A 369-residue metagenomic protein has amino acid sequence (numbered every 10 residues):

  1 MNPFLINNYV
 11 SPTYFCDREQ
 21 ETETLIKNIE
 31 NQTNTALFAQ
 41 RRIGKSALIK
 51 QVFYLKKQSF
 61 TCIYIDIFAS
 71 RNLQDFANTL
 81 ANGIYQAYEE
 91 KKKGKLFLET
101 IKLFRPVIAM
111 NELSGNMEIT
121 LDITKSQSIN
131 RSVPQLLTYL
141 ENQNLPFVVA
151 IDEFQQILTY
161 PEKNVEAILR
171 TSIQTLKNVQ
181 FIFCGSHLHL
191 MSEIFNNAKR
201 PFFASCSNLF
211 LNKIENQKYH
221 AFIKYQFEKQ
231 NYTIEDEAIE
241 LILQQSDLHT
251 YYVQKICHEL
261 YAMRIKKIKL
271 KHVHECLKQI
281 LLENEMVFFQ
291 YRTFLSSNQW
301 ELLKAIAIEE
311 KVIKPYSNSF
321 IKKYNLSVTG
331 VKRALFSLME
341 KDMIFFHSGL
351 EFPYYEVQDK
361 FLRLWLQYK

Functional and structural regions predicted by a protein language model:
M1-T35, Q40, F345, L364: A short, basic N-terminal segment
N2, L282, M286-K369: C-terminal leucine-rich, beta-strand-based interaction scaffolds used for sensing/assembly
I29-E30, D247, Y261, K304-K311: Short, locally clustered residues in the helix-turn-helix/winged-helix DNA-binding domain
T33-N34, F38-I43, A47-V148: P-loop NTPase nucleotide-binding core
F53, L188-C206: Short regulatory helix/loop adjacent to the ATP-binding pocket of P-loop NTPases
D66-A69, S207-K218: Conserved AAA+ ATPase "SRH/arginine-finger" region at the nucleotide-binding site
T120-H187, N196: Conserved Walker B catalytic segment
H220, K224-M286, S297: Amphipathic alpha-helical "lid/sensor" segments that cap RecA-like P-loop NTPase cores
